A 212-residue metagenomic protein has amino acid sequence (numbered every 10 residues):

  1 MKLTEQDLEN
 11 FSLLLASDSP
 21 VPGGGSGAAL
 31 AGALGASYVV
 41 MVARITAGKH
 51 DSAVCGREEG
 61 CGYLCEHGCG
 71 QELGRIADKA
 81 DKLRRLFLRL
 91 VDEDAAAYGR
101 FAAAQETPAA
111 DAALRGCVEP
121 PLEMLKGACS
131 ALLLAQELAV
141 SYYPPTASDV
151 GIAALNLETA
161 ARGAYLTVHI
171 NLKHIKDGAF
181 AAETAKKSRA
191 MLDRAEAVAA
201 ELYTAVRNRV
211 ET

Functional and structural regions predicted by a protein language model:
L3-V21: Short, hydrophobic/aliphatic alpha-helical segments
D7, F11, L34-M41, L90-E93 (+5 more regions): Amphipathic, well-ordered alpha-helical segments in soluble domains
S17-V40, T146-A164: Conserved phosphate/anionic-ligand binding catalytic regions in large, soluble enzymes, centered on
G32, G74-A77, D81-L88, R115-V118 (+6 more regions): Short amphipathic alpha-helical segments with heptad-repeat character
V42-A53: Transmembrane signal-anchor/signal-peptide helices with a preference for the extracytoplasmic
G56, G62-R100: A structural-propensity feature for long, helix-poor, extended segments
D94-T159, N171: Amphipathic alpha-helical interface segments
M124, A131, T146-T212: Preference for long, well-ordered alpha-helical segments
